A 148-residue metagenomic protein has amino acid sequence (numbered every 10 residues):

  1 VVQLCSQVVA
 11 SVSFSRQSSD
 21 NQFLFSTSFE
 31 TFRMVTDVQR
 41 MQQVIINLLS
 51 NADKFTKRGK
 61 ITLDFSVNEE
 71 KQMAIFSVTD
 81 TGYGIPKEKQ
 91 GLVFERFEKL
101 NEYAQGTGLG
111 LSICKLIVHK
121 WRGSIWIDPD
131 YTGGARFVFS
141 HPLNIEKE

Functional and structural regions predicted by a protein language model:
V1-S13, L24: A conserved beta-strand-to-alpha-helix junction within the catalytic ATP-binding
F14, Y83-G84: Glycine-rich G1-box
Q17, Q22-F32: Conserved catalytic submotifs in the C-terminal HATPase_c
A52-D53: Short helix-loop "hinge" at the ATP-lid/N-box region of the Bergerat-fold HATPase_c
I85-F97: Short conserved segment of the HATPase_c
G110, C114: Short alpha-helical Gxxx[C/S/T] motif in the catalytic ATP-binding
